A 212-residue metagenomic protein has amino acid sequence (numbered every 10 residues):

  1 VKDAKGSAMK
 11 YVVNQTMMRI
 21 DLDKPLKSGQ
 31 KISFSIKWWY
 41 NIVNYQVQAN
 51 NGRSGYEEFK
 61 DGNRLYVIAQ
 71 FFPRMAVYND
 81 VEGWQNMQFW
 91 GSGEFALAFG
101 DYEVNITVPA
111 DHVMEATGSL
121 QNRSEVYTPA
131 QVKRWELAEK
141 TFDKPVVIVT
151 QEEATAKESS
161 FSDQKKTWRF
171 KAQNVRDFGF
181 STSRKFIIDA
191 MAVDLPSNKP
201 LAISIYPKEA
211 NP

Functional and structural regions predicted by a protein language model:
V1-N63, T155-D163, T167-W168: A surface-exposed beta-strand-loop module
T16-M18, G83-N86: Short linear interaction motifs
W38-I42, R74-E82: Enriched for extracellular/lumenal, surface-exposed ectodomains of secreted and cell-surface proteins
N51-A76, R123-S124: Short edge-strand/loop segments of extracellular domains
Y78-W84, W90-P212: Hydrophobic helix-coil surface modules that form long, contiguous segments used for peptide/substrate interaction
